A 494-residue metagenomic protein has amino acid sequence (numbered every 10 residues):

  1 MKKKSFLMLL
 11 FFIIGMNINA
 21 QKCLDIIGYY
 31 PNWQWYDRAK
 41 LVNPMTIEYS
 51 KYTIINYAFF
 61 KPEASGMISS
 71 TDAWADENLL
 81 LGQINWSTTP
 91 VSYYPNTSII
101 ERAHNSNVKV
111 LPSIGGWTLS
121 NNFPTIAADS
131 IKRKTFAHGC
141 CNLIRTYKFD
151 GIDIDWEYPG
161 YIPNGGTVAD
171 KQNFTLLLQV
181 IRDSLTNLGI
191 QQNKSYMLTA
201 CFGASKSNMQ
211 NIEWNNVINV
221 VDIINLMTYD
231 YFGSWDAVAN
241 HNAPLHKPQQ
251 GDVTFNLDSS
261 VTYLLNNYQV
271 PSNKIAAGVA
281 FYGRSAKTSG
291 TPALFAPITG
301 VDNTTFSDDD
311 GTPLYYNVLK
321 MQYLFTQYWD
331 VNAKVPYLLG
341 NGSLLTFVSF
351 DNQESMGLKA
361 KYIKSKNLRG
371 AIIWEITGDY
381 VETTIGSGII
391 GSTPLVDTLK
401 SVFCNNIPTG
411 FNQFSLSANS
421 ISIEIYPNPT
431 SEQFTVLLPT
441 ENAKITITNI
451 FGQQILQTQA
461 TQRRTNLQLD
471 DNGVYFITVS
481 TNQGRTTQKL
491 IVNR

Functional and structural regions predicted by a protein language model:
M1-K22, F411, L437, R494: Bacterial Sec-dependent N-terminal signal peptides
Q21-I144, V180, I390-N405: Glycan-recognition patch characteristic of GH18 chitinases/ENGases and related GlcNAc/peptidoglycan-binding proteins
P31-N32, M67-T88, P159-P313: Substrate-binding surface in catalytic domains of secreted glycosidases
K51-Y52, Y57-T88, S92, W235 (+3 more regions): Glycan-binding loop/region signatures in secreted carbohydrate-active enzymes
I55, P112, I154, I181 (+4 more regions): Conserved, mostly hydrophobic/aromatic
R369-F414: A recurrent domain-boundary module in secreted/ectodomain proteins
Q413-R494: C-terminal outer-membrane/trafficking sorting elements
